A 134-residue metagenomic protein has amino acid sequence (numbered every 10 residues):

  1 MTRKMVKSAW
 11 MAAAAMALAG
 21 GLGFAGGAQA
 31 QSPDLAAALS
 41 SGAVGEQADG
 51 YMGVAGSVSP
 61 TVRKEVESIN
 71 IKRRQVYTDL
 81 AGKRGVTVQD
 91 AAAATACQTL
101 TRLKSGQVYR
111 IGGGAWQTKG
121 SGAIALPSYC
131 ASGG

Functional and structural regions predicted by a protein language model:
T2-A14: Bacterial N-terminal signal peptides that target proteins for export
A12-G23: Bacterial N-terminal signal peptides
G23-A30: Sec/Tat signal peptide C-region and signal peptidase I cleavage site
Q31-E46, V54-A55, T61-K64, A92-G134: Amphipathic, charged alpha-helical segments and their helix-to-coil junctions in extracytoplasmic/peripheral assemblies
S40-G42, D49, T78, G82: Short, surface-exposed polybasic-aromatic patches that bind anionic ligands, especially phosphate groups
E65, Y77-T95: Surface-exposed patches in mature extracellular/periplasmic domains of secreted proteins
